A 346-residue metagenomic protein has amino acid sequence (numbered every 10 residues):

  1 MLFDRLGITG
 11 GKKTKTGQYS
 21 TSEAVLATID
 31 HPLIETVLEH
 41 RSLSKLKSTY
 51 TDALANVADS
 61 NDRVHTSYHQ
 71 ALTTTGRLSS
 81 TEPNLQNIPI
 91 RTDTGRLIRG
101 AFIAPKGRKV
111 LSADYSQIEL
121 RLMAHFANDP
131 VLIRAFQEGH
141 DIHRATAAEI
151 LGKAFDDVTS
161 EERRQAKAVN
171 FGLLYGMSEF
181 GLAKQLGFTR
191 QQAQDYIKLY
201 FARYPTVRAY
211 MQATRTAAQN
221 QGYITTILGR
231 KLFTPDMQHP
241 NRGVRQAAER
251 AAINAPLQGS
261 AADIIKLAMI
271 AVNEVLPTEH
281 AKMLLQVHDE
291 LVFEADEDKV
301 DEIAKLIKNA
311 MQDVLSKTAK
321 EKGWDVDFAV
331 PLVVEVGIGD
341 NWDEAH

Functional and structural regions predicted by a protein language model:
M1-D93, I103, G107-K109, S116-E119 (+5 more regions): Conserved "right-hand" nucleotidyltransferase catalytic core of DNA-directed polymerases
D30, H65-T66, Q70-T73, A148-Q286 (+3 more regions): Conserved catalytic core of nucleic-acid polymerases
R99-M123, V131-K167: Conserved catalytic alpha/beta cores of large enzymes that bind or transform nucleotide phosphates and polynucleotides
K106, I118, K282, V287-D313: Gly/His-enriched, cation/cofactor- and phosphate-binding structural elements
V110, N254, V292: Short aromatic/hydrophobic contact patches that present stacked aromatics for nucleic-acid/ligand binding
S116-E119, E290-L291, G339-D343: Conserved nucleotide-binding/hydrolysis micro-motifs of P-loop NTPases
Y204-P205, N309-A319: A common structural junction motif
K305-K308, T318-H346: Activation/maturation switch segments at domain boundaries
